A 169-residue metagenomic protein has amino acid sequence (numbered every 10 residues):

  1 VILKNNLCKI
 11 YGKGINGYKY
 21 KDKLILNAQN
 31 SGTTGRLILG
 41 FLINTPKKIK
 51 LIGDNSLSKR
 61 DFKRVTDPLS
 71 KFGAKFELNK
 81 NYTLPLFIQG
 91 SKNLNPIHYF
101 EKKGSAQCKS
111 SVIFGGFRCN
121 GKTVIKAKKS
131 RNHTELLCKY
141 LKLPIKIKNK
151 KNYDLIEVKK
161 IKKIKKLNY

Functional and structural regions predicted by a protein language model:
V1-Y169: Structural preference for solvent-exposed beta-strand-turn elements and adjacent flexible terminal/loop segments within
